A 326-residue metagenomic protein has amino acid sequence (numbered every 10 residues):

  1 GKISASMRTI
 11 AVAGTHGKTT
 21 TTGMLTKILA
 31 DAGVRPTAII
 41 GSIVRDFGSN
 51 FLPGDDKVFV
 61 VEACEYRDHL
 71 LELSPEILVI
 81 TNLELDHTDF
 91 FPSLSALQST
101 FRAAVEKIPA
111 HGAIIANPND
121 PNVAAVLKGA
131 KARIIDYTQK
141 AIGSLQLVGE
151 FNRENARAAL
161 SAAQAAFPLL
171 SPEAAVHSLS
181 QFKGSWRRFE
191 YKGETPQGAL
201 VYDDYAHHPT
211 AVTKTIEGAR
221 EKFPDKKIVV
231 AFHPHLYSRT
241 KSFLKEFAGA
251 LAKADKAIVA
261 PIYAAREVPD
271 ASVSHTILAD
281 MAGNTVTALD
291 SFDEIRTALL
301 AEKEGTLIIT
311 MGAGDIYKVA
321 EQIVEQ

Functional and structural regions predicted by a protein language model:
G1-A116, N122-K131, S161-Q164, F223: Phosphate-binding loop of NTP-binding sites
D89-S95, R239-T240, E267-A271, K318-A320: Glycine/threonine-rich flexible loop motifs
A96, K107-G112, K131, K214-F223 (+1 more regions): P-loop/Walker A phosphate-binding loop and immediately adjacent motor/lid segment at beta-alpha junctions
A113-P118, V229-F232, A254-A264: Short internal beta-strands
G143-K256: Nucleotide phosphate-binding/pyrophosphate-handling subdomain across enzymes that bind or process nucleotide phosphates
A163, L200, A248-E304: C-terminal helical cap/extension that packs against the catalytic core of soluble nucleotide-cofactor enzymes
E294-Q326: A glycine-rich beta-strand to alpha-helix segment that forms a phosphate/ribose-binding loop at ligand/cofactor sites
